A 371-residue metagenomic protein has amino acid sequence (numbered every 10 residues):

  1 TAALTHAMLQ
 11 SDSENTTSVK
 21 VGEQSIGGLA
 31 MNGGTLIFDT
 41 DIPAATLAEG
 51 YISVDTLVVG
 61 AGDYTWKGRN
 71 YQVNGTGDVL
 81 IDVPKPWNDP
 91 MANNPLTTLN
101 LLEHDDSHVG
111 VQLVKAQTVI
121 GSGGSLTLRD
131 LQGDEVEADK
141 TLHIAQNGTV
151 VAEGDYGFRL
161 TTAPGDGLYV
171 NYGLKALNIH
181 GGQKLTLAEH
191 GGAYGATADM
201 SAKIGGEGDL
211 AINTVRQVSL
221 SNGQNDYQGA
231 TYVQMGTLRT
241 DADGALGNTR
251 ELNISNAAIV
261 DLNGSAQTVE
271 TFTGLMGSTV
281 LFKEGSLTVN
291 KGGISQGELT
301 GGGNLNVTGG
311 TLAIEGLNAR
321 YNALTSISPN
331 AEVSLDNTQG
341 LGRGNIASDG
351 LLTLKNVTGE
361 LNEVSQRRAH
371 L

Functional and structural regions predicted by a protein language model:
T1-G60, Y64-G75, P90-L96, A198-E207 (+3 more regions): Surface-exposed loop/turn positions within long extracellular repeat scaffolds, especially the passenger domains
K20-D166: Extracellular, surface-exposed repeat/solenoid domains
R159-T161, N171-Y172, I212, S221 (+2 more regions): Beta-strand-rich, repetitive solenoid scaffolds
D166-Y172, V260, T288-V289, V333-L335: Generic detector of short, aliphatic-rich beta-strand segments that form the cores of beta-sheets in diverse domain
L168-L220, L312: N-terminal segments that cap or nucleate solenoid repeat domains
H190, G285, N290-G292, G310: Generic beta-structure capping elements
